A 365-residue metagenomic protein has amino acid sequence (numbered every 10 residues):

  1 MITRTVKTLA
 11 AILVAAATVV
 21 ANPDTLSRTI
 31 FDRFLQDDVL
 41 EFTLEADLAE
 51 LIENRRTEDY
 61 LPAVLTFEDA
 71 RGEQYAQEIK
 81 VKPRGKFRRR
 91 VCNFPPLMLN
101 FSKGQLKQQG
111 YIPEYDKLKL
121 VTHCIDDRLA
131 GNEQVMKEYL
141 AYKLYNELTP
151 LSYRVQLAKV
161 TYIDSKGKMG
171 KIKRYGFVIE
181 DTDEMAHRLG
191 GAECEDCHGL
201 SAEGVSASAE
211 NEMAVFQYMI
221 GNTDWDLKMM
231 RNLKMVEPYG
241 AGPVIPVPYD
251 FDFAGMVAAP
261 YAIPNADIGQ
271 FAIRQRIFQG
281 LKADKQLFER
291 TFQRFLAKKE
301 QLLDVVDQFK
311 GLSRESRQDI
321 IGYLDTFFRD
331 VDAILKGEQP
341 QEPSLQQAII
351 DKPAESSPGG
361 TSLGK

Functional and structural regions predicted by a protein language model:
M1-L9: Bacterial N-terminal signal peptides that target proteins for export
A11-A21: Hydrophobic h-region of N-terminal signal peptides that target proteins for export in Gram-negative bacteria
N22-K365: Phosphate/dinucleotide-binding and metal-coordinating scaffold of catalytic cores in nucleotide-dependent enzymes
